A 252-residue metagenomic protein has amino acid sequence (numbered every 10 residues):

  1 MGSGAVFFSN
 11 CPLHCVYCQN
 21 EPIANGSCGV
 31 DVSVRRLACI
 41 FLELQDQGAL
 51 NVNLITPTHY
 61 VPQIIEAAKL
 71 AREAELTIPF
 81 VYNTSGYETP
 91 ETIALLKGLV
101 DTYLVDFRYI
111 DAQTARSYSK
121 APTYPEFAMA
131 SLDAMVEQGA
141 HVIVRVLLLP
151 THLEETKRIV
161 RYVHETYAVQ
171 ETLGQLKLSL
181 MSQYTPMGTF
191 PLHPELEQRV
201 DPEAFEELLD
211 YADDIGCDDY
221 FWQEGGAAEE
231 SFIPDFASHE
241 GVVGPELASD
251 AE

Functional and structural regions predicted by a protein language model:
M1-G98, T102, A112, Y211: Conserved Radical SAM active-site core
G4, V52, F80-Y82, Y103-V105 (+3 more regions): Hydrophobic faces of well-ordered beta-strands that scaffold small-molecule active sites in alpha/beta enzyme cores
P22-C28, S117-P122, L192-R199: Short glycine-enriched, charge-decorated loop/helix-capping segments at active-site entrances that position
A24, V61, G86-T89, D106-A121 (+3 more regions): Conserved radical SAM core fold
Q45-L70, A115-M129, D133, V146-R158: Conserved glycine-rich "GG(E/T)P / GGGxP" loop and the immediately following alpha-helix in the radical SAM core
A67-P79, F127-E137, P202-Y211: Alpha-helix-loop-beta-strand connector modules within alpha/beta enzyme cores
K97-D111, Q175-Y184: Non-cysteine beta-strand/loop elements that form the S-adenosyl-L-methionine
V136-H141, V146-E252: Auxiliary Fe-S-binding modules of radical SAM enzymes
